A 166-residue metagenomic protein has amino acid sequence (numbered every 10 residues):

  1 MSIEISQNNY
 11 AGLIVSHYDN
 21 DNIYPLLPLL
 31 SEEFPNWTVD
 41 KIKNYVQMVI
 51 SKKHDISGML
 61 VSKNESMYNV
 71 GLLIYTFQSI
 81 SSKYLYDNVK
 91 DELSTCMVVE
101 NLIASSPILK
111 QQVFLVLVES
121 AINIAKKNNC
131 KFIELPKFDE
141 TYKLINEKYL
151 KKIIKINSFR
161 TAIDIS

Functional and structural regions predicted by a protein language model:
S2-L26: A short beta-loop-alpha structural element at the N-terminal edge of CoA-dependent acyl/N-acetyltransferase catalytic
P25-V39: Helix-loop element at the rim of GNAT/NAT acetyltransferase active sites that forms part of the acceptor-substrate
Q47-V61, G71, I154: A short helix-loop-beta-strand connector motif used in the catalytic cores of GNAT acetyltransferases and, in some
V61, M67-Q78, K83-Y86, V98: Conserved beta-strand in the GNAT
E100-K110: A short, internal acetyl-CoA/4′-phosphopantetheine-binding micro-motif in the GNAT/acyltransferase core
L109-N123: Conserved acetyl-CoA-binding loop-helix of GNAT-fold acetyltransferases
A125-K137: Conserved GNAT acetyl-CoA-binding A-motif
P136-F138, K151-S166: Conserved catalytic-core motifs of GNAT/GCN5-like acyltransferases
